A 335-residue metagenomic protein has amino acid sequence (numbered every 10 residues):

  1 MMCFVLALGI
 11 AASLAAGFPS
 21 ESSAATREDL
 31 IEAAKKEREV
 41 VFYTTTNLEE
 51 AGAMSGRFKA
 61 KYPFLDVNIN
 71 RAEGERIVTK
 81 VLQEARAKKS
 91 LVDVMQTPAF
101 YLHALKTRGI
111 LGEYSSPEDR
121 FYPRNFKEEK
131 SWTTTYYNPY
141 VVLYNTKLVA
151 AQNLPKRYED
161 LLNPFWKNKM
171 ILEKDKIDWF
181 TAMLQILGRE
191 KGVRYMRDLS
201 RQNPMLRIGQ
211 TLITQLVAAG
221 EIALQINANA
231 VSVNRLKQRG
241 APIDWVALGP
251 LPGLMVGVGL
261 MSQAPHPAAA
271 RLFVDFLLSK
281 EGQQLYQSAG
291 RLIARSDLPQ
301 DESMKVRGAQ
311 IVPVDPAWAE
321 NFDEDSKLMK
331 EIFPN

Functional and structural regions predicted by a protein language model:
M2-G17: Bacterial N-terminal signal peptides
E21-V41, K59-A60, L162-N168: Immediate post-signal peptide segment of exported/extracytoplasmic ligand-binding proteins
V41-G56, V67-A85, K89-E221: Extracytoplasmic ligand-binding site segments that recognize negatively charged/polar headgroups
A99-K106, A223-P242, G290: A ligand-binding cleft/hinge motif common to bilobed small-molecule-binding domains
F121-R124, Y137-Y140, M196-S200, P204-R207 (+2 more regions): Periplasmic-binding protein-like
V141-L148, L184-I186, L254-H266, L285-Y286: A bilobed periplasmic-binding-protein/Venus flytrap-type ligand-binding module shared by bacterial periplasmic
W166-D175, L277-P299: Periplasmic-binding protein-like
Q300-N335: Extracellular/periplasmic bilobal clamshell ligand-binding domains
